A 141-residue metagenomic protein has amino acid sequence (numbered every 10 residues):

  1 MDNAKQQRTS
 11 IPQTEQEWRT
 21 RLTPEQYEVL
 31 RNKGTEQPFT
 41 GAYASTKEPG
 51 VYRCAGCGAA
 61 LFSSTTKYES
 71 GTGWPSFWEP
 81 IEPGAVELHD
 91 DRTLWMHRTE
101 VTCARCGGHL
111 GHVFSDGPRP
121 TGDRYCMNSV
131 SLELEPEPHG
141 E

Functional and structural regions predicted by a protein language model:
M1-D2, T14: Flexible, polar/low-complexity N-terminal or interdomain linker segments that lie immediately upstream of folded
D2-T9: Short linear sequence motif anchored by a di-proline
T9-E141: A short Gly-Trp-Pro
